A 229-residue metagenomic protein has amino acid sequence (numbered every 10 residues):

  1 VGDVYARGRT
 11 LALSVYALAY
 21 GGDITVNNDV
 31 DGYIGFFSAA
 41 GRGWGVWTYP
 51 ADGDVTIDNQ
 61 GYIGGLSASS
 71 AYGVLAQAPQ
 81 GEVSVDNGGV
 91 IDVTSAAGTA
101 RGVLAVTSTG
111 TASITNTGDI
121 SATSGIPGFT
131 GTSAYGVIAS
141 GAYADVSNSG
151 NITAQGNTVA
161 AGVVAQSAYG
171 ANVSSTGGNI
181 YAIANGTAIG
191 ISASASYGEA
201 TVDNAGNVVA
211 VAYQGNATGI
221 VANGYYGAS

Functional and structural regions predicted by a protein language model:
V1-L11, I24-R42, G53-S70, V83-A100 (+4 more regions): Beta-strand-rich solenoid/repeat architectures in extracellular/passenger domains of polysaccharide-targeting enzymes
A12-A17, G43-W47, A71-L75, A100-L104 (+4 more regions): Structural detector of coil-to-beta-strand junctions
L13-V15, G22, V46, G81 (+7 more regions): Short amphipathic alpha-helical "recognition" segments used for binding
S14, A19, S38, P50 (+3 more regions): Short coil/turn motifs at helix boundaries and re-entrant loops, enriched in small/polar and proline residues
A17, N27-N28, T48, D58-N59 (+11 more regions): Polar/charged side chains located within well-ordered beta-strands of beta-rich proteins
Y20-G21, A51-D52, A78-Q80, S108-T109 (+5 more regions): Parallel beta-helix/beta-solenoid
I220, G224-S229: Short, intrinsically disordered, charge-balanced linker/junction segments flanking boundaries in proteins
